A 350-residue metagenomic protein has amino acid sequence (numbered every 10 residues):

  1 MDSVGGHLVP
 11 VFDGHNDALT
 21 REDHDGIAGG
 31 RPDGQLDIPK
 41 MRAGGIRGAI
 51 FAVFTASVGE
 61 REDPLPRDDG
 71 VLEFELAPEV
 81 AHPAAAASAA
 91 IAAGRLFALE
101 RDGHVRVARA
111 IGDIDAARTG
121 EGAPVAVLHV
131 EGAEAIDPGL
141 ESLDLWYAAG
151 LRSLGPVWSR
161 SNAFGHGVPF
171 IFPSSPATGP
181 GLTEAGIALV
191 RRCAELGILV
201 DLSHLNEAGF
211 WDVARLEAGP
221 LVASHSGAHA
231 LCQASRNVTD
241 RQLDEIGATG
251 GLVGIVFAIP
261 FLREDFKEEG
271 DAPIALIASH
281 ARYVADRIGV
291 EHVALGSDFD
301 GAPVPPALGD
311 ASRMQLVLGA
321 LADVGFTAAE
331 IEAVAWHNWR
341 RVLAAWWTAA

Functional and structural regions predicted by a protein language model:
M1-P176, Q233-L295, F299-A350: N-terminal hydrophobic targeting/anchoring segments and the immediately downstream early-domain regions of hydrolases
E134-D137, W146-R236: Divalent metal-binding pocket/active-site signature
